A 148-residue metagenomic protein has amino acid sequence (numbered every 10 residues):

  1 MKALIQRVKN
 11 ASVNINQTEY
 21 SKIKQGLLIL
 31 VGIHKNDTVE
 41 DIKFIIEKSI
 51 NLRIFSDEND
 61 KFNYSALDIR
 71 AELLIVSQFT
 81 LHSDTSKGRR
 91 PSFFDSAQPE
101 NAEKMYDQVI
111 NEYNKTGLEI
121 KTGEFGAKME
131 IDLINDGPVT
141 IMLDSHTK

Functional and structural regions predicted by a protein language model:
M1-G88, K104-K148: N-terminal, polar/charged subdomain of small-to-medium soluble alpha/beta proteins
S86-N101: A charged helix-plus-loop insertion that forms the helical arch/lid used to bind and gate nucleic-acid substrates
